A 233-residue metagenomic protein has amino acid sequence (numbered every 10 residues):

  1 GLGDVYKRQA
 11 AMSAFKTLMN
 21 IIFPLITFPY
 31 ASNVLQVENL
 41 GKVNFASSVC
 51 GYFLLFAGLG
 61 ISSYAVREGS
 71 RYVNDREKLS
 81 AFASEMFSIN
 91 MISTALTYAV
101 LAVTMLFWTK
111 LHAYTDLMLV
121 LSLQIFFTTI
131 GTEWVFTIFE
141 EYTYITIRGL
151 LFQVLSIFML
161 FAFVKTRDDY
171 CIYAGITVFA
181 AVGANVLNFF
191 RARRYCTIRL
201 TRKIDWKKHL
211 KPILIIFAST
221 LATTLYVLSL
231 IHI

Functional and structural regions predicted by a protein language model:
G1-Y6, I233: Short, small-residue-biased leader/transition segments that mark boundaries at the very start of proteins
D4, T143-T146, Y170-A174, G183-L228: Interhelical loop/hinge segments that connect adjacent transmembrane helices in multipass membrane
K7-S62, I157, L214-I231: Signature of the first transmembrane helix
S13, T17, N44-S47, N90 (+3 more regions): Residue-level recognition of transmembrane alpha-helices in multi-pass small-molecule transporters/permeases
S32-L40, L106-T115, E140-T143, L150-N185: Membrane-interface helix-loop junctions in multi-pass transport and translocation proteins
L35-A46, Y72-E85, A95-F126, T166-Y173: Membrane-interface helix-capping segments at transmembrane helix termini in multi-pass transporters
L35-N39, L54-S88, I138-T143: Transmembrane-helix boundary and interhelical linker motifs in polytopic inner-membrane proteins
R71, T115, F126-R148: Membrane-interface junctions at transmembrane-helix termini in multi-pass inner-membrane proteins
